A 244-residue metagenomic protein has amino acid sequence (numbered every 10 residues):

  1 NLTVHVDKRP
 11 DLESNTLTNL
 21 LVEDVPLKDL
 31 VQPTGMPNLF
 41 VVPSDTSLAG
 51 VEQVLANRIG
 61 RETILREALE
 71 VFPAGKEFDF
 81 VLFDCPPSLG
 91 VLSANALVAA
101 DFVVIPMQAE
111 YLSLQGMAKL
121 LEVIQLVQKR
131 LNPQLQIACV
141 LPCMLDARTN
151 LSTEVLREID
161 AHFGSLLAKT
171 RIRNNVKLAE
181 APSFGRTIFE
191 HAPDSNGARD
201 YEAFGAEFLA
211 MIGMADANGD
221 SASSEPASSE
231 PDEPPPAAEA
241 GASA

Functional and structural regions predicted by a protein language model:
N1-A244: P-loop NTP-binding core
